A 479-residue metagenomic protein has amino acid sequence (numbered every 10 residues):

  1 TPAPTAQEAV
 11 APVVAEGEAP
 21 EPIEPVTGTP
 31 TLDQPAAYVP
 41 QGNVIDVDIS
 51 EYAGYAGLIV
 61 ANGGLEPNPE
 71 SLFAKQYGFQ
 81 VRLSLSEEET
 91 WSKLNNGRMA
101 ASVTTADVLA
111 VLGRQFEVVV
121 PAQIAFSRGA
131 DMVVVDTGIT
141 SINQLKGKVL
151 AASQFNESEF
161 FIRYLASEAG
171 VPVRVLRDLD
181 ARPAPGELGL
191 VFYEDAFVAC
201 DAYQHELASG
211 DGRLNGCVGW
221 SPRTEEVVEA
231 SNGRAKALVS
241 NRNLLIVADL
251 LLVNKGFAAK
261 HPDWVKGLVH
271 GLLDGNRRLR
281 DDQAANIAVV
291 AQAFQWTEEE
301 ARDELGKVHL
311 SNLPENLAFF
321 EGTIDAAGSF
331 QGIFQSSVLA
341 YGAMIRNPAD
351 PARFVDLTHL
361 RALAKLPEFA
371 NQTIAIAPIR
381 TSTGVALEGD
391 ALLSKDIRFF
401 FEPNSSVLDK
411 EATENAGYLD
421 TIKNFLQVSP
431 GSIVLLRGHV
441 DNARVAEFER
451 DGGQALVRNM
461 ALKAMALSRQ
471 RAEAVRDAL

Functional and structural regions predicted by a protein language model:
E8-A196, D211, N215-S221, L238-N241: Short, glycine-/small- and polar/acidic-enriched structural segments that line small-molecule recognition paths
I45-D46, Q80, G147-S153, N254-A259 (+5 more regions): Second-shell loop/turn segments in exported
Y52, S84-E88, V103, A152 (+11 more regions): Soluble non-cytosolic domains of exported or imported proteins
A56, V60, S92, N96 (+14 more regions): Solvent-exposed, polar/charged alpha-helical surfaces in well-ordered, non-transmembrane soluble domains, broadly
A106-V108, E187-Q295: Pocket-lining segment of extracytoplasmic ligand-binding domains
K260-N347: Secondary-structure end/capping motifs
V355-L435, A443-N459: Periplasmic peptidoglycan-binding/tethering modules of Gram-negative envelope proteins
H439-L479: Periplasmic OmpA-like peptidoglycan-binding domain that tethers envelope proteins to the cell wall
